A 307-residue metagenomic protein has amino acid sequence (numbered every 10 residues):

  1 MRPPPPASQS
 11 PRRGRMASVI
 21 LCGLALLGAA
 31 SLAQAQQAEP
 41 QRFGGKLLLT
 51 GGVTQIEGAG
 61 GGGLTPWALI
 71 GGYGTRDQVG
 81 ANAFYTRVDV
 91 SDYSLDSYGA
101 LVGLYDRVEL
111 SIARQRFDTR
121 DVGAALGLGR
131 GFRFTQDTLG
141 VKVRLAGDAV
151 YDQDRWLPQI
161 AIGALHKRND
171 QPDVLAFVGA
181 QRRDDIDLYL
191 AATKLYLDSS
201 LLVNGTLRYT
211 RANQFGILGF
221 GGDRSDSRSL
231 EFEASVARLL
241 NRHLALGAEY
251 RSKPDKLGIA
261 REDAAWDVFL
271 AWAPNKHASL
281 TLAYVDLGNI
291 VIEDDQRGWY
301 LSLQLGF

Functional and structural regions predicted by a protein language model:
M1-L48: Cleavable N-terminal export/targeting peptides
P4, S8-A17, Y196, T210 (+2 more regions): Small/flexible residues
Q36-V178, D184-L197, L201, R211 (+7 more regions): Transmembrane beta-barrel domains of Gram-negative outer membranes and organellar outer membranes
Y189-L239: Histidine/lysine/aspartate-rich catalytic loop segments that bind and position anionic ligands
L218-F307: Outer membrane beta-barrel transmembrane domains
